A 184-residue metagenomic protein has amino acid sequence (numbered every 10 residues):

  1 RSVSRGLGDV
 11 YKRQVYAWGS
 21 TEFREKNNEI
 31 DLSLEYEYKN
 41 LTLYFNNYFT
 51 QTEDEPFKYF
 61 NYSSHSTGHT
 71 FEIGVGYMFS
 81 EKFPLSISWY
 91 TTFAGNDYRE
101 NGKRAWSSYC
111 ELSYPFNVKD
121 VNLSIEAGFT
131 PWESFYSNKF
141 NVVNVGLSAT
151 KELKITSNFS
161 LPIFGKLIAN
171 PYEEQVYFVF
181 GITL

Functional and structural regions predicted by a protein language model:
R1-Y11: Single conserved hydrophobic/aromatic residue that forms the stacking wall/gate of nucleotide- or nucleobase-binding
R5, W18-I30, H65-T67, F93-W106 (+2 more regions): Solvent-exposed loop/turn segments connecting transmembrane beta-strands in outer-membrane beta-barrel proteins
K12-R13, M78-L85, F116-L123, E152-I163: Short loop/turn motifs that connect adjacent beta-strands in outer-membrane beta-barrel proteins
R13-E37, T42-N61: Surface-exposed loop and membrane-interface regions of Gram-negative outer-membrane beta-barrel proteins
Y16-S20, E35, T42-Y48, P84-T92 (+3 more regions): Transmembrane beta-strands of outer-membrane beta-barrel proteins
T42-K103: Hydrophobic, well-structured mid-protein blocks that either form specific transmembrane helices
Y114, L147, E173-L184: Outer-membrane beta-barrel "beta-signal"
N122-I155: Outer membrane beta-barrel transmembrane domains
